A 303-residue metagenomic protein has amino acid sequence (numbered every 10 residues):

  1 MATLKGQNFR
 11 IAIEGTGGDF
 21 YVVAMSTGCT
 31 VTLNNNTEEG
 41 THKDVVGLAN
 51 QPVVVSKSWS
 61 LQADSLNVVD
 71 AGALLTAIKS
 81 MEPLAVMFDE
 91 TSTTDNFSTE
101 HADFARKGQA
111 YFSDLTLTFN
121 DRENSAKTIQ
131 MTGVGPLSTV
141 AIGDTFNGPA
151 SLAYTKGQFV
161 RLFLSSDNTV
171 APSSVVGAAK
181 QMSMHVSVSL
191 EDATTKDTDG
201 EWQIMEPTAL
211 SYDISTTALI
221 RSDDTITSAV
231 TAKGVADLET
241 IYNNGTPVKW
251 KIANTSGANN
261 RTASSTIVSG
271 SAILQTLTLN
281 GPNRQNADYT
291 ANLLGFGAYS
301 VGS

Functional and structural regions predicted by a protein language model:
M1-L4, D89-T93, E100, A141-T169 (+4 more regions): Charged, amphipathic alpha-helical segments and their flanking helix caps
M1-V68, F104-G143, S151-S222, T266-T290: Solvent-exposed edge beta-strands and adjacent loop segments that serve as assembly or binding interfaces
V68-S113, S228-V268: Short, acidic/charged, Gly/Pro-enriched secondary-structure junctions
P136-S138, A298-V301: Short loop/beta submotifs within extracellular cysteine-rich repeat domains
